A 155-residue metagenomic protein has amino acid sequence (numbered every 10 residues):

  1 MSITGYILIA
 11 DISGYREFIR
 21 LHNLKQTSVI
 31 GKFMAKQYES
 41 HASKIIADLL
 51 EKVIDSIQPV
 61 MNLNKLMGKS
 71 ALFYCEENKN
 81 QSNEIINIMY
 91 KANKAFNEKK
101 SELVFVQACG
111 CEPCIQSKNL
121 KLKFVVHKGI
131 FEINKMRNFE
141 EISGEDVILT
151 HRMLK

Functional and structural regions predicted by a protein language model:
M1-K91: Catalytic NTP-binding/metal-coordinating core of nucleotidyl cyclase/transferase enzymes
N78-K155: Catalytic beta-strand-to-alpha-helix segment of the class III nucleotidyl cyclase homology domain
